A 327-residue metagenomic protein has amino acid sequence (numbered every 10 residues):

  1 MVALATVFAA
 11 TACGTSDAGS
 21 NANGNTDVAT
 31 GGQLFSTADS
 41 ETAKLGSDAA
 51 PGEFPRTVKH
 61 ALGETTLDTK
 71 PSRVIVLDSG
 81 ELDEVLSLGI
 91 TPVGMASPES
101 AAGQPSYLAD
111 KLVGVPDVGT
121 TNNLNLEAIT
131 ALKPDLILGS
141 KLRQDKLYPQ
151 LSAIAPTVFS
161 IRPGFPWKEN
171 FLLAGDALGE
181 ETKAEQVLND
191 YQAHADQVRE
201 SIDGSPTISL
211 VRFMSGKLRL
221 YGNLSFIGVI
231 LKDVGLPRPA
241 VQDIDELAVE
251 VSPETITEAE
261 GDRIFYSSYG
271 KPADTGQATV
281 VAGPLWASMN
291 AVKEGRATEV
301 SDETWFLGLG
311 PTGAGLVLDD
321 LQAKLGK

Functional and structural regions predicted by a protein language model:
M1-S79, K183-I208, G270-A278, V300 (+1 more regions): Bacterial Sec-exported substrate-binding components of ABC uptake systems
L62, V118-L126, D245-S252: Short helix-initiation/N-cap motifs at beta->coil->alpha
E64, K146-S215, P311-K327: Extracytoplasmic substrate-binding proteins
R73, S79-A128: A short, structured surface patch at a secondary-structure boundary
S100-P105, Q144-K146, I161-L173, T207-V229 (+1 more regions): Extracytoplasmic ligand-binding site segments that recognize negatively charged/polar headgroups
A131-G139, P156, G261-I264: Proline-aspartate-enriched helix->loop->beta-strand connector
L220-V249: Alpha-helical, coiled-coil/dimerization segments enriched in small aliphatic residues
E260-K327: Structured C-terminal subdomain patch of bacterial secreted/periplasmic proteins
